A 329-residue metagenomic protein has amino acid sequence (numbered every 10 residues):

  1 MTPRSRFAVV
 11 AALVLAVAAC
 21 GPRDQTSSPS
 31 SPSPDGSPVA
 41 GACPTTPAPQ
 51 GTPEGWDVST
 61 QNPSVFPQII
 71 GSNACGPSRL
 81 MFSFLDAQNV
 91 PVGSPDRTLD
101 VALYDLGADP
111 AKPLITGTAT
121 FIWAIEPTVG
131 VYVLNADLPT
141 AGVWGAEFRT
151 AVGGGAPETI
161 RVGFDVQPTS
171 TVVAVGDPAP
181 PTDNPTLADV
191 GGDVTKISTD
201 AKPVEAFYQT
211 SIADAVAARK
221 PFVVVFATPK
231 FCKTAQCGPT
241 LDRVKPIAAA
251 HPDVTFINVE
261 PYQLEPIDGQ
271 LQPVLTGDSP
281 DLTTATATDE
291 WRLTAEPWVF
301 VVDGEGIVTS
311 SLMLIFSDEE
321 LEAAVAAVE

Functional and structural regions predicted by a protein language model:
C20-D24: Bacterial signal peptide processing site
P34-M81, L85-V90, S94: Beta-strand-rich domain onsets/edges
A119-A151: Ligand-binding face of N-terminal immunoglobulin V-set domains in extracellular IgSF glycoproteins
G155-D214: N-terminal "domain-start" segment that seeds a small globular fold
S198, V204, I212-Q236: Short active-site neighborhood of thiol/selenol oxidoreductases, capturing the structured segment around
T234-A250: Typically the conserved alpha-helix immediately C-terminal to a functionally engaged Cys/Sec in thioredoxin-like
N258-E296, V301-V308, A327: Thioredoxin-like thiol-disulfide oxidoreductase module
G304-E329: Non-catalytic, surface beta->alpha helical segment in thiol-disulfide oxidoreductase systems
